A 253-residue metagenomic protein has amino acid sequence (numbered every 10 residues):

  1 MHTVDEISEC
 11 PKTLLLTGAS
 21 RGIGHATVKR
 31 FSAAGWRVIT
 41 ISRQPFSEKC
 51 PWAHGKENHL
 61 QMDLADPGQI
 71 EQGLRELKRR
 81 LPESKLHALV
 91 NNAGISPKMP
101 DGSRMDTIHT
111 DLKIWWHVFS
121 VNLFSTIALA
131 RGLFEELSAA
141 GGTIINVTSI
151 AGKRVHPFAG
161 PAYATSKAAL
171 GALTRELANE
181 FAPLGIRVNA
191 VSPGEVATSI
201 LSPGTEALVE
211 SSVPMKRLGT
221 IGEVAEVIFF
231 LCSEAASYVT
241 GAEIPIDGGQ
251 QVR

Functional and structural regions predicted by a protein language model:
H2-D5, R154, A207, F229 (+1 more regions): Short C-terminal tail/terminal secondary-structure segment of NAD(P)H-dependent dehydrogenase/reductase domains
S20-R21: Conserved glycine-rich cofactor-binding loop
M99-W116, V209: Substrate-binding pocket helix/loop in short-chain dehydrogenase/reductase
A130, S166, T174: Active-site helix of classical SDR
E135, N179-E180, S237: Alpha-helical segment proximal to the catalytic Tyr-Lys
S149: Residue(s) in the substrate-gating loop at a strand-loop-helix junction that position the organic substrate next
A182, R187, V239-G241: Short, small/polar-rich loop/turn modules that mediate ligand/substrate recognition or access, typified
